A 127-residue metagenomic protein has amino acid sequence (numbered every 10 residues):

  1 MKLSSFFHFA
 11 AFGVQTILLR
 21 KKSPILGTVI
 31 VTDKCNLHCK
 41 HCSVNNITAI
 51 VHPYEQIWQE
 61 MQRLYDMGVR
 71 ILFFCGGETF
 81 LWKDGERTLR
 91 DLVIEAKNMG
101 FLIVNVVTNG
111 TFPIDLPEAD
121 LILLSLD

Functional and structural regions predicted by a protein language model:
M1-T28: N-terminal [4Fe-4S]-dependent radical SAM core
H8-F9, C39-C42, G68-F73: A short alpha-helix capping/helix-coil boundary motif
F12, E55, Q59: Short, contiguous clusters of charged residues that form electrostatic/catalytic patches at enzyme active sites, used
L18-K21, V29, Q62-L64, A96: Generic marker of residues within folded, mature protein domains
R20-Q56: Canonical Radical SAM [4Fe-4S] cluster-binding loop centered on the CxxxCxxC motif and its immediate flanking residues
T48-V51, F80-D84: A generic structural signal for short coil/turn motifs at secondary-structure boundaries
W58-F74, W82-D127: Radical SAM/AdoMet-radical enzyme domain recognition
